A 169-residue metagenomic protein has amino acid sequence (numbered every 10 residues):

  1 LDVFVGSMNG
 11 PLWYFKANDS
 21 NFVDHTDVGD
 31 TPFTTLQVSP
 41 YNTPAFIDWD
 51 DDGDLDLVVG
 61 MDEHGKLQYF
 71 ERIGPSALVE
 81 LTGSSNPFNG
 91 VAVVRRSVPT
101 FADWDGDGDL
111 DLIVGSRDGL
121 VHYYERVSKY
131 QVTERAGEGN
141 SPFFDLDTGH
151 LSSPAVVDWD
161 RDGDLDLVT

Functional and structural regions predicted by a protein language model:
L1-S7, L57-M61, L112-S116, L167-T169: Hydrophobic beta-strand segments that make up the repeating blades of beta-propeller and related beta-repeat
G6-F15, G53, G108: Beta-propeller domains
G10-L12, H64-K66, G119-L120: Loop/turn residues immediately N-terminal
K16-S39, E71-V94, E125-G149: Blade-edge motifs of beta-propeller repeat domains
N42-W49, S97-W104, S152-W159: Beta-propeller blade termini
D52, D56, D107, D111 (+2 more regions): Acidic carboxylate motifs that coordinate Ca2+ or other divalent cations, activating on Asp/Glu
G119-Y123, S153-A155, W159, L165-T169: Blade-level signature of beta-propeller repeat domains, shared across WD40, Kelch, NHL, RCC1 and BNR/Asp-box propellers
